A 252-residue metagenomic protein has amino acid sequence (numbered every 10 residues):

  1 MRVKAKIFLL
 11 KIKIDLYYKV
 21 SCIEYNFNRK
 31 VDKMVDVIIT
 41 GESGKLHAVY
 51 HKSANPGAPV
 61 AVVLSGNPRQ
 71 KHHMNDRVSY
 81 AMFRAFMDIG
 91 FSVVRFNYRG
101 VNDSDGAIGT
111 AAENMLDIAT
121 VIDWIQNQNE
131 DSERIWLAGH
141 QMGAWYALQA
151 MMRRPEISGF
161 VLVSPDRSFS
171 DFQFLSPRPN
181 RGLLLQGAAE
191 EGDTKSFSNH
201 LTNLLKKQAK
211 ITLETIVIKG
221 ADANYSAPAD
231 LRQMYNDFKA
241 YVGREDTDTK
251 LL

Functional and structural regions predicted by a protein language model:
F27-P56: N-terminal cap/lid segment of alpha/beta-hydrolase-fold proteins
K45-N127: Serine-hydrolase catalytic machinery in alpha/beta-hydrolase-like enzymes
A119-P179: Primarily recognizes the serine-hydrolase "nucleophile elbow" in alpha/beta-hydrolase and SGNH/GDSL folds
R178, L184-Q186: Short beta-strand/loop motif that positions the catalytic acidic residue of the alpha/beta-hydrolase fold
A188-K195, A223-N224: Acidic catalytic loop of the alpha/beta-hydrolase fold
D193-L205, D230: Short alpha-helix in the alpha/beta-hydrolase fold that links the catalytic acid
A221-L231: Catalytic histidine-centered segment of alpha/beta-hydrolase-like enzymes
A229-L252: Catalytic active-site module of serine/aspartate enzymes centered on a nucleophile-bearing elbow/loop
